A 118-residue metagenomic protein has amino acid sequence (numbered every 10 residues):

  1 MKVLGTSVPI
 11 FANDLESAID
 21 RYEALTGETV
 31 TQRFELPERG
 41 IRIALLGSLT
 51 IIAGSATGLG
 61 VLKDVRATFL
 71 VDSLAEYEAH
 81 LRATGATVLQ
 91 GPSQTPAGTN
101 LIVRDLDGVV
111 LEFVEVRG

Functional and structural regions predicted by a protein language model:
M1-I19, V65-A67, R117: N-terminal beta-strand motif that seeds the catalytic metal site of vicinal oxygen chelate
M1-V3, I10, T31, T84-G118: Vicinal oxygen chelate
A18-E23, L81, G108: Conserved active-site tyrosine of GNAT-family acetyltransferases
T29-D64, V110-V116: Conserved short beta-strand elements that form part of the metal-binding/catalytic scaffold of enzyme active sites
I43, T68, N100-I102: Short hydrophobic/aromatic beta-strand element in the GNAT-like acyltransferase core that lines or flanks the acyl-donor
R66-L81: Mid-chain, well-packed structural core segment of small domains
